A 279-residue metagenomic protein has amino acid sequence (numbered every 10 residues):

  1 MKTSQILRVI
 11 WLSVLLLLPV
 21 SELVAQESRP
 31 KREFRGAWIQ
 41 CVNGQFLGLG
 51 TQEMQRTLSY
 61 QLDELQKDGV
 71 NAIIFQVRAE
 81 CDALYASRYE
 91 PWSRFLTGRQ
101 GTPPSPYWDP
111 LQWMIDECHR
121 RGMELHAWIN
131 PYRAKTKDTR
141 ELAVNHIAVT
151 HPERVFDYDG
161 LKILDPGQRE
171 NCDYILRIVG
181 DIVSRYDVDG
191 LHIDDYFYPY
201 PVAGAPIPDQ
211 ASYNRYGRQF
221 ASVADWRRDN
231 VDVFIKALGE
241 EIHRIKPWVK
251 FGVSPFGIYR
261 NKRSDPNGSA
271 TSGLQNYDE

Functional and structural regions predicted by a protein language model:
M1-W11: Bacterial N-terminal signal peptides that target proteins for export
V9-P19: Bacterial N-terminal signal peptides
L23-Q26: Boundary at the C-terminal end of the N-terminal hydrophobic targeting segment
R32-F34, W38-Q40, G44-R56, L111 (+3 more regions): Active-site-adjacent "subsite" loops/lids of carbohydrate-active enzymes
L49-D68, F95-R121, D173-Y174, D229-E240: Aromatic- and glycine-enriched glycan-recognition loops and surfaces that form the carbohydrate-binding subsites
R56-A83, R185-G190: Catalytic domains of carbohydrate-active enzymes, especially glycoside hydrolases
V70-S105: Aromatic-lined carbohydrate-binding/catalytic grooves of carbohydrate-active enzymes
N71, R78, R121, V144 (+1 more regions): Polysaccharide-binding and catalytic clefts of secreted carbohydrate-active enzymes
